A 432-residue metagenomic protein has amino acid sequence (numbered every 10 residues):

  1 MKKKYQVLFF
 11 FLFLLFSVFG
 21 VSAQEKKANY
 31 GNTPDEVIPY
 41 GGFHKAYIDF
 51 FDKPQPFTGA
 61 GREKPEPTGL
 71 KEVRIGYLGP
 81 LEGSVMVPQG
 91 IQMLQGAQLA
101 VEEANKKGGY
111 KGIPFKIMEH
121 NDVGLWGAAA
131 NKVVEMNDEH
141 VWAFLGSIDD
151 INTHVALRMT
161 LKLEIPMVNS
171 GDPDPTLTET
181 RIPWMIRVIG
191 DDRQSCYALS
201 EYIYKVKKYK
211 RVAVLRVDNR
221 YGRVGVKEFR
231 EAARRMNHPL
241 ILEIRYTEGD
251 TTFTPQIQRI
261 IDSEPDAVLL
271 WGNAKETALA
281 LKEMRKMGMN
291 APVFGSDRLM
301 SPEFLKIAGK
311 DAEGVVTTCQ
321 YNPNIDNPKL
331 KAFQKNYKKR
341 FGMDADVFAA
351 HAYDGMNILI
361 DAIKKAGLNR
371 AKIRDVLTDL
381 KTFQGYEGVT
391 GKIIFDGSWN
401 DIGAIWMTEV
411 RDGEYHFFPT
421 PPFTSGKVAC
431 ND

Functional and structural regions predicted by a protein language model:
M1-F9: Bacterial N-terminal signal peptides that target proteins for export
L8-D432: Extracytosolic ligand-binding ectodomains
